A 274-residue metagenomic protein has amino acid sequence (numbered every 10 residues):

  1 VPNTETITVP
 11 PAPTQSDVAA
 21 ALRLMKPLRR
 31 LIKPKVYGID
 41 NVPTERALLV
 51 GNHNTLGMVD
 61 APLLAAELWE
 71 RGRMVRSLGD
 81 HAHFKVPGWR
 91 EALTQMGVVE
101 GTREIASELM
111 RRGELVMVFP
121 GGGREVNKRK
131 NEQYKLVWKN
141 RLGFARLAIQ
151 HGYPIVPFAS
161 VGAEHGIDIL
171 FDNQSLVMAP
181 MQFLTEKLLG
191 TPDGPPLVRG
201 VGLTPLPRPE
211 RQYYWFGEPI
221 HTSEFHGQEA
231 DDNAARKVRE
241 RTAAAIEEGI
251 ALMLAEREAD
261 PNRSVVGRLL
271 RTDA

Functional and structural regions predicted by a protein language model:
V1-A66, R71-E104, N173, A251-A274: Membrane-anchoring hydrophobic helices of lipid-metabolizing enzymes
V1-D17, E108-A274: Non-catalytic C-terminal accessory region of glycerolipid acyltransferases and related lyso-lipid remodeling enzymes
